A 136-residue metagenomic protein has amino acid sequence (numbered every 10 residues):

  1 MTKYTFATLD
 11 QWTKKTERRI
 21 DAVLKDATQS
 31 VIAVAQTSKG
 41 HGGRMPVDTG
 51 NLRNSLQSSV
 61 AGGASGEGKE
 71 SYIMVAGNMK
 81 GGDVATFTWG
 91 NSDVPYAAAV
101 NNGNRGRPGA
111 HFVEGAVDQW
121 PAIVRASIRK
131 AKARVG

Functional and structural regions predicted by a protein language model:
M1-G136: Short, Lys/Arg-rich flexible segments
